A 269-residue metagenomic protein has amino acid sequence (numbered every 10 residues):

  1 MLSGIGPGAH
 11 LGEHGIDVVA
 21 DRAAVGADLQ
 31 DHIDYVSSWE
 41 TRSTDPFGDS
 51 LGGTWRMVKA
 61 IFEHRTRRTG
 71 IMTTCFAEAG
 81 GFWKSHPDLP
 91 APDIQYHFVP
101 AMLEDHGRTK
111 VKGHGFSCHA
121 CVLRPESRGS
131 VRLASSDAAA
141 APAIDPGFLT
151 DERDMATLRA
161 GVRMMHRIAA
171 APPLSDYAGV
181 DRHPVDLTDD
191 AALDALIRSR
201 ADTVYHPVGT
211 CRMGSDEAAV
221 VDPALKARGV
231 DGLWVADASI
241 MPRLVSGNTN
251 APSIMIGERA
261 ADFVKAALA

Functional and structural regions predicted by a protein language model:
M1-A60, I71: Glycine-rich loop(s) and the adjacent beta-strand/alpha-helix scaffold that form part
L11-E13, I254, V264: Residue-level recognition of conserved structural "scaffold" positions that shape functional pockets and channels
V36-S37, T41-P46, I61-P252, A260-A269: FAD-dependent oxidoreductase catalytic-site/capping-region signature
